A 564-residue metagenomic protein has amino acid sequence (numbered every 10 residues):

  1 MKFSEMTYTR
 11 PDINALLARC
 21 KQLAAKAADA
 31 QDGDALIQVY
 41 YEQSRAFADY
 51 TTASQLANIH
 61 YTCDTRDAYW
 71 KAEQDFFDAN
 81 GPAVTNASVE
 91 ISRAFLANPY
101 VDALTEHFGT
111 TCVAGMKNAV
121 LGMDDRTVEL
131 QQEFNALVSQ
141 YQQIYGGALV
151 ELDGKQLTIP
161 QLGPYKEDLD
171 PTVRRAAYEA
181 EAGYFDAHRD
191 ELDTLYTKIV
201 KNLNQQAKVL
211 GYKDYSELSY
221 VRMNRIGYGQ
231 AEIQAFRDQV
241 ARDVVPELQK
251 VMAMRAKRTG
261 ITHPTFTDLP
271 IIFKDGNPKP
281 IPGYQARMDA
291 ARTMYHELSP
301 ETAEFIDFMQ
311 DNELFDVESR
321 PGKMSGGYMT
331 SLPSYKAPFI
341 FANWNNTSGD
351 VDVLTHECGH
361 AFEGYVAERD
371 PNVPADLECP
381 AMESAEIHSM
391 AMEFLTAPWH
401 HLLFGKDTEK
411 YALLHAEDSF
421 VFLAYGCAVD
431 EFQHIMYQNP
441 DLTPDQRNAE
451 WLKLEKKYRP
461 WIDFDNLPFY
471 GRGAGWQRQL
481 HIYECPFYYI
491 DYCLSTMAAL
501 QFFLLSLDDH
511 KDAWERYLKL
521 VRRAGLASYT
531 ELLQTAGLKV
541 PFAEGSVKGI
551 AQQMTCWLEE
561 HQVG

Functional and structural regions predicted by a protein language model:
M1-P278: A well-structured
T110, G115-K117, G227, L354 (+6 more regions): C-terminal, non-catalytic "cap/extension" segments appended to globular domains
G122-M123, E179-H188, Y228-Q234, L269-P280 (+4 more regions): Glycine- and acidic
Q230-A231, M254, R258, L298-E301 (+4 more regions): Inter-helical turn/loop segments and adjacent helix faces that build the functional surface of alpha-helical bundle
R242-D243, A367-E368, C379-D407, A416 (+2 more regions): Post-HExxH zinc-binding segment in Zn-dependent metallohydrolases
I261-A290, F420-F422, C427: Long, K/E/R/D-enriched contiguous segments that form extended
K274-S334, T347-S348: Auxiliary, metal-adjacent structural segments of Zn-dependent hydrolase domains
A342-E368, S389-M390, F394, F432 (+1 more regions): Active-site recognition of the HExxH zinc-binding catalytic motif
